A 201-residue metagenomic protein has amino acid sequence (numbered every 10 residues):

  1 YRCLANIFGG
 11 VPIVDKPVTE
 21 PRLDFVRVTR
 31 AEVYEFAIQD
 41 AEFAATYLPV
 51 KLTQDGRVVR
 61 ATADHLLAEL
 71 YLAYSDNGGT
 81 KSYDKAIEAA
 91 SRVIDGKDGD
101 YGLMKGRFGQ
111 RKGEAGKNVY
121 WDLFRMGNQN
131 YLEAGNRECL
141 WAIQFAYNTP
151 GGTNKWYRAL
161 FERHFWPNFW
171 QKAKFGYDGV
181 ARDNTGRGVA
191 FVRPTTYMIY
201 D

Functional and structural regions predicted by a protein language model:
Y1-V59, E69-K81, K85: Aromatic-anchored glycine-rich loop motif in surface-exposed flexible loops
G10, V58-H65, N136-L140, Q144: Extracellular structured ligand-interaction cores
Y34, E42, Y71-D201: An aromatic- and glycine-enriched ligand-binding surface/loop that stacks and positions planar moieties
D40, D64-L66, A89: Amphipathic, well-ordered alpha-helical segments in soluble domains
